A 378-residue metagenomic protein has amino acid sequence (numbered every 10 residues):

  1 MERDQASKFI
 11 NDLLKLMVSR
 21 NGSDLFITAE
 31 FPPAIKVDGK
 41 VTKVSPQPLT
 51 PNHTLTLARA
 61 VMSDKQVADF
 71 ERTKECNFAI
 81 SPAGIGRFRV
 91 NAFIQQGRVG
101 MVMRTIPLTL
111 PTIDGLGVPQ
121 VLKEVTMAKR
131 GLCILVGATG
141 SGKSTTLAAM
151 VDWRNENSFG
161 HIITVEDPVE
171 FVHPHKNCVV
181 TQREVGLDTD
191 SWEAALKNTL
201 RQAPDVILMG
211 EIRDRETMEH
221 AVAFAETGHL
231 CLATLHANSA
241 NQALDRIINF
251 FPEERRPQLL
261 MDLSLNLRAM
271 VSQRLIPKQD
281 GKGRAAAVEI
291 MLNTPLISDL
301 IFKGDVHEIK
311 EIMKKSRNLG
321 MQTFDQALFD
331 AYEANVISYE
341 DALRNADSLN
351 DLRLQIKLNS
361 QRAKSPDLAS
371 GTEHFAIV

Functional and structural regions predicted by a protein language model:
M1-V378: Short, flexible helix-loop junctions that flank or precede catalytic/ligand sites
